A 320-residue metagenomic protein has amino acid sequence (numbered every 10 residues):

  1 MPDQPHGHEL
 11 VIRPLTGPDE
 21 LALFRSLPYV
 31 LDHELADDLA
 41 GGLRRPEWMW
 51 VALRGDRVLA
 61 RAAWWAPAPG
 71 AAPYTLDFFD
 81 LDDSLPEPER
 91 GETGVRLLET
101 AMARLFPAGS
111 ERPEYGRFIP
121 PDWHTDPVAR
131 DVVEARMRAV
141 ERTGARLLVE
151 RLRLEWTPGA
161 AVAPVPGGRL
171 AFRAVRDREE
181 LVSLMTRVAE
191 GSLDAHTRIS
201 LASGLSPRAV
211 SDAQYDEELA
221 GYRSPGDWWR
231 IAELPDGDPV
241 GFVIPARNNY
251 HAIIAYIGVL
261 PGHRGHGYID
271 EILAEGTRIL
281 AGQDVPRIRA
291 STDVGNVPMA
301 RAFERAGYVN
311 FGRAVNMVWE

Functional and structural regions predicted by a protein language model:
M1-D37, V165-A209: Short amphipathic alpha-helix that is part of the acyltransferase structural core
M1-P2, R90-R176, M317: Acyl-donor-binding surface of acyltransferase catalytic domains
R25-G55, R198-L234: Active-site rim helix/loop that mediates acceptor-substrate recognition in acyltransferases
D37-D122, P235, V243-A252, L260: Conserved donor-binding loop and adjoining core beta-sheet/short helix segment in diverse acyl/aminoacyl transferases
A60, V149-E150, G241, G312: A structural microfeature
E87-F106, V259, G265-G282, V297-R305: Conserved acetyl-CoA-binding loop-helix of GNAT-fold acetyltransferases
R136, V140, F303, Y308: Conserved active-site tyrosine of GNAT-family acetyltransferases
I257-V259, T292: Hydrophobic adenine-recognition pocket in adenosine-nucleotide-binding enzymes
